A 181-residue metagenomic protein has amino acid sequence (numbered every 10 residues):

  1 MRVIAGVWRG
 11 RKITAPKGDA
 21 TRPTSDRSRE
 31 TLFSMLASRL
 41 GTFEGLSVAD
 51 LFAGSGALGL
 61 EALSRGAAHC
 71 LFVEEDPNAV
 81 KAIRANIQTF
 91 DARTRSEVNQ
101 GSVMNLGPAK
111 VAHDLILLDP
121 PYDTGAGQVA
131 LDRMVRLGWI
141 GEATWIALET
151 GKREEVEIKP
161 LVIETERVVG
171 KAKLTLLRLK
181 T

Functional and structural regions predicted by a protein language model:
M1-T181: Class I S-adenosyl-L-methionine-dependent methyltransferase catalytic core
